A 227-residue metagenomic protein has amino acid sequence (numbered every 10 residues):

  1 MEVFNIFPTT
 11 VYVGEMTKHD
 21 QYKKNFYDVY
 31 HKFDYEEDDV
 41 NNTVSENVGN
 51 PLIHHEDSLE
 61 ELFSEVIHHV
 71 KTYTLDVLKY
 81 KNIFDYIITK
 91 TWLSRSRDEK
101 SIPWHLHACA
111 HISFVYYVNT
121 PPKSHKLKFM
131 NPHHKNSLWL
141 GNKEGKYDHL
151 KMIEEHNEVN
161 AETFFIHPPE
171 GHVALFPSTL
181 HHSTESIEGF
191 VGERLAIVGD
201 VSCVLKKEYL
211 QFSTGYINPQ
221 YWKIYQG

Functional and structural regions predicted by a protein language model:
M1-N82, S94, E99-S101: Non-heme Fe(II)/2-oxoglutarate
E37-D38, H134-K143, I217-G227: Short, cationic low-complexity segments
I87-S94: A short glycine-rich, His/Asp/Glu-containing loop-to-beta-strand
R97-V173, E185, E193, I197 (+1 more regions): Catalytic core of non-heme Fe(II) oxygenases with the double-stranded beta-helix
V118, L180, V201-C203: Short beta-strand segments enriched in hydrophobic/aromatic residues within well-folded beta-rich domains
K128, V201-G227: Double-stranded beta-helix
L175-T179: Short, proline-centered helix/strand-breaking motifs
L180-S186: Low-complexity, intrinsically disordered Gly/Pro/Thr-rich segments
